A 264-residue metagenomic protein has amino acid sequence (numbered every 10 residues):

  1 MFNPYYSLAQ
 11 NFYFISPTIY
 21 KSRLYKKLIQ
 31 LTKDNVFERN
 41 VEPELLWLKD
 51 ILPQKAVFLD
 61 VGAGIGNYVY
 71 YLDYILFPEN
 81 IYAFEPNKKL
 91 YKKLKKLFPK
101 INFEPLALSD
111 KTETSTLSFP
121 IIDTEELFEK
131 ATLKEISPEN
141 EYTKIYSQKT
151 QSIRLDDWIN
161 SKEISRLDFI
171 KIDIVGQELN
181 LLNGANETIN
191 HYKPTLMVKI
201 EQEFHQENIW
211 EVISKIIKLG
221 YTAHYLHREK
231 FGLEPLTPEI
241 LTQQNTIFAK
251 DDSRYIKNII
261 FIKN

Functional and structural regions predicted by a protein language model:
M1-N264: Phosphate/nucleotide-binding beta-alpha loop and adjacent structural elements of enzyme active sites
